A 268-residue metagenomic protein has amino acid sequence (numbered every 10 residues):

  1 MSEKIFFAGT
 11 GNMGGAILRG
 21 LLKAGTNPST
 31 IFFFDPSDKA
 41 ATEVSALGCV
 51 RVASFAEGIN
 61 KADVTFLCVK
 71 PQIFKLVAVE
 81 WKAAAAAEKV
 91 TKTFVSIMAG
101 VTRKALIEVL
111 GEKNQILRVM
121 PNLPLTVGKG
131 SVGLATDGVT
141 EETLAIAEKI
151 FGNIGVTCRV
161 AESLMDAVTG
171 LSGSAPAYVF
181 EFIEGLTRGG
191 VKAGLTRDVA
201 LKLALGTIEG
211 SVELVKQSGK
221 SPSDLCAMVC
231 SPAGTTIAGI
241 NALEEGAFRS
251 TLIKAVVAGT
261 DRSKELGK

Functional and structural regions predicted by a protein language model:
M1-K61, K129, V191-K192: NAD(P)+-binding Rossmann beta1-loop-alpha1 motif at the extreme N-terminus of oxidoreductases
I5, M165-G170, P222-A227: Short pre-catalytic strand/loop immediately N-terminal to key active-site residues, enriched for Gly-Thr
I17, L21, A41-V44, V77-W81 (+2 more regions): Hydrophobic packing residues within well-ordered alpha-helices of enzyme cores
I31, G58, F74, T196-A204 (+2 more regions): Small-residue helix-packing motif on alpha-helices
F32, F55-N60, V64-L134: Rossmann-like NAD(P)(H) cofactor-binding subdomain of soluble oxidoreductases
A105, V109-Q115, S131-V168, V179-Q217 (+1 more regions): Internal alpha-helical scaffold of NAD(P)-dependent oxidoreductase catalytic cores
L205-K268: NAD(P)-dependent Rossmann-like dehydrogenase/reductase catalytic/cofactor-binding core
